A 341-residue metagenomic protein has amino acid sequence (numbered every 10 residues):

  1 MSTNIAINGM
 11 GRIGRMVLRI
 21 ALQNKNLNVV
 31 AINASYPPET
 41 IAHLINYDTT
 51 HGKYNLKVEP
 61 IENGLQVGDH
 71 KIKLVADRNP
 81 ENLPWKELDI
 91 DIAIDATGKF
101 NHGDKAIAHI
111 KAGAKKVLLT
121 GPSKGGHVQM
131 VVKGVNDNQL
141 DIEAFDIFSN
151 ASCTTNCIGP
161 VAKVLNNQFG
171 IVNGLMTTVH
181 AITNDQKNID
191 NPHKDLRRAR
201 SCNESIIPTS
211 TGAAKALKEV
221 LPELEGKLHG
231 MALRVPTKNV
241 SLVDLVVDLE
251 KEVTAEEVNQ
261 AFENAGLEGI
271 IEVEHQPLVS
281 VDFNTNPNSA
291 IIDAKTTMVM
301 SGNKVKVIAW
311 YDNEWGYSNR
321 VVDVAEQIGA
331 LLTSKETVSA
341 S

Functional and structural regions predicted by a protein language model:
M1-A199, D323, L331-K335: N-terminal Rossmann-like NAD(P) cofactor-binding subdomain of oxidoreductases, focused on the glycine-rich
T3, G230, L242-S341: C-terminal active-site/capping subdomain that shapes the small-molecule cofactor and substrate pocket of enzyme
N8, R12, Y36-E39, L88 (+13 more regions): Conserved active-site and cofactor/substrate-binding residues in soluble primary-metabolism enzymes
L22-N26, K163-I171, A181-N184, T211 (+5 more regions): Generic secondary-structure signature for well-ordered alpha-helical cores
I72-L74, L228, V307: Generic structural signal for residues in well-ordered beta-strands
L140-I142, R198, V235-S241, V299-G302: Short, flexible turn/loop "capping" segments at secondary-structure junctions
A144-F145, S201-N203, V240-D244, K304-K306: Short, solvent-exposed beta-strand edge segments and adjacent coil->beta transition regions
N166-K238: Acidic, glycine-rich segments within the central catalytic cores of soluble metabolic enzymes that bind/position
